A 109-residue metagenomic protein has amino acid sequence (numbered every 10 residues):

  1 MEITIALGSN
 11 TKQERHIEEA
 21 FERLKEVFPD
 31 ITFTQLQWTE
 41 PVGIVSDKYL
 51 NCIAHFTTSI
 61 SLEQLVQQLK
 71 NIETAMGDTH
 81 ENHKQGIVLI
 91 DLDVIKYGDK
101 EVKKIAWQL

Functional and structural regions predicted by a protein language model:
M1-K25, T34-E40: N-terminal beta1-alpha1 ligand-phosphate binding loop
K12, T34, T39-L50, I60-L109: Flexible, gly/pro- and Lys/Arg-enriched active-site loops
